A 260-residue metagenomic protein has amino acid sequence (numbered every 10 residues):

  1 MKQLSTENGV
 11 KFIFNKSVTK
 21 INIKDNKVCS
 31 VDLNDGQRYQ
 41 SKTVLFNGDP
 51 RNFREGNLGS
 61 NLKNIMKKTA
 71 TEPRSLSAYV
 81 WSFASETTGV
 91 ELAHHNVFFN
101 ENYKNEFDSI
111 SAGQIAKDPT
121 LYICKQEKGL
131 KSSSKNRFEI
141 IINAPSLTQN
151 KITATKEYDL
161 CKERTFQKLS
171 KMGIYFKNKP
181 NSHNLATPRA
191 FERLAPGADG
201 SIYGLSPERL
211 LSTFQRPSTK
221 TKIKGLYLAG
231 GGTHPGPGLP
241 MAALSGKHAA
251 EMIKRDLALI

Functional and structural regions predicted by a protein language model:
M1-V28: Helical element adjacent to the flavin cofactor pocket in flavoenzyme catalytic cores
T6-E7, K11-N15, F53-E55, V90-N96 (+2 more regions): Acidic/polar loop patches that form or flank catalytic/metal-binding clefts of enzymes that bind anionic ligands
T19-S132: Mid-domain catalytic core of redox enzymes that form a hydrophobic substrate pocket/lid adjacent to a catalytic redox
I23, K254-I260: Active-site-proximal substrate-binding core of FAD-dependent oxidoreductases
L45, F83, I140, L169 (+3 more regions): Hydrophobic, well-ordered secondary-structure elements that form the walls of internal hydrophobic environments
E86-R189: C-terminal segments that line or cap access tunnels to active or ligand-binding sites in enzymes and enzyme-associated
Y122, Y175-P235: A glycine-rich dinucleotide-binding beta-alpha-beta segment and adjacent secondary-structure elements that constitute
G231-I253: A conserved FAD-binding loop/helix module that cradles the flavin
